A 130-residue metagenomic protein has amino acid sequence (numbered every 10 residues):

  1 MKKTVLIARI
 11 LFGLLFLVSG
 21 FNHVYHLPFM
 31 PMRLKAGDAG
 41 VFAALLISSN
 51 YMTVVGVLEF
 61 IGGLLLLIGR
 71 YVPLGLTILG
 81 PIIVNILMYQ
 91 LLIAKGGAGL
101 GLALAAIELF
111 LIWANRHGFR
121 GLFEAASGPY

Functional and structural regions predicted by a protein language model:
M1-L27, T53, I68-Y130: Extended, low-polarity transmembrane helix blocks
T4, G40-V41: Long, hydrophobic N-terminal alpha-helical segment
F12-G13, R33-A36, G56-F60: Short hydrophobic/aromatic-rich motifs at helix boundaries and adjacent loops
H26-G40: Peri-membrane helix termini and adjoining interfacial loops of integral membrane proteins
P31, I47-S48, R116-G118: General structural signal for secondary-structure boundaries
A43-L58: Interfacial helix-start motif at the membrane-water boundary
I61-L67: Generic transmembrane alpha-helix motif of multi-pass integral membrane proteins
